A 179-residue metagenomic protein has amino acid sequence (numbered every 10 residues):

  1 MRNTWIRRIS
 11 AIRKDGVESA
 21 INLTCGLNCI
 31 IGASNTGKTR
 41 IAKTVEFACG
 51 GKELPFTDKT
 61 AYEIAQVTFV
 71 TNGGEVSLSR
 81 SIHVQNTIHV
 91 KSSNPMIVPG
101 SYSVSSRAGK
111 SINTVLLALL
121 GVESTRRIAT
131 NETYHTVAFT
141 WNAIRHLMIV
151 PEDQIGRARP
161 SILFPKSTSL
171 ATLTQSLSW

Functional and structural regions predicted by a protein language model:
M1-L78, H83-V90: Extreme N-terminal "head/tail" segments of very large remodeling/mechanoenzyme assemblies
V84-W179: Extended, charged alpha-helical "arm/stalk" segments used for dimerization and assembly in large NTPase-driven machines
